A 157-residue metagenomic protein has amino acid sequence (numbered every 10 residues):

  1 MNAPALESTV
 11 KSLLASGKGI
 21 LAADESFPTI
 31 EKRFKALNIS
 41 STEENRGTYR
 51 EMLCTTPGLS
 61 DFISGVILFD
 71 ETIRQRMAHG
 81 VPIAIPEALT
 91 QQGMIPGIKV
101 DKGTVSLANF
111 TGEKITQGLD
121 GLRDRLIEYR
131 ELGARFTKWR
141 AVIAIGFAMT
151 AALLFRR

Functional and structural regions predicted by a protein language model:
M1-L132: Alpha/beta catalytic barrel-like cores
D120-R157: Helix-rich catalytic cores of soluble enzyme domains
